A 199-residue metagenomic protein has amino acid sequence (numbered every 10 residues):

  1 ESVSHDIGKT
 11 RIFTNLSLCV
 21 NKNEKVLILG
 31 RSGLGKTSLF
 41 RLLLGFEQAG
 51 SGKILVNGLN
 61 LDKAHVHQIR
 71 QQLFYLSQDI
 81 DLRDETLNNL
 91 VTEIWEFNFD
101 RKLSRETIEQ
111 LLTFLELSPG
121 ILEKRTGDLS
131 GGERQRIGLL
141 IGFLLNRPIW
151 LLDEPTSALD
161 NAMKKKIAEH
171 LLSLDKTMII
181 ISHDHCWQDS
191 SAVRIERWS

Functional and structural regions predicted by a protein language model:
L44: Helix-to-loop junction immediately C-terminal to a conserved catalytic motif
G52-N60, I69: Conserved ABC transporter NBD signature motif
D79, D84-K102: Q-loop/switch helix immediately C-terminal to the Walker
L103-I121: Conserved ABC ATPase "signature" region
R125-L129, E133: Conserved ABC ATPase signature
L139-L140: Hydrophobic anchor residue at the start of the ABC signature
F143-L144: ABC ATPase C-loop
W150-E154: Catalytic Walker B motif of ABC-type/P-loop ATPase nucleotide-binding domains
